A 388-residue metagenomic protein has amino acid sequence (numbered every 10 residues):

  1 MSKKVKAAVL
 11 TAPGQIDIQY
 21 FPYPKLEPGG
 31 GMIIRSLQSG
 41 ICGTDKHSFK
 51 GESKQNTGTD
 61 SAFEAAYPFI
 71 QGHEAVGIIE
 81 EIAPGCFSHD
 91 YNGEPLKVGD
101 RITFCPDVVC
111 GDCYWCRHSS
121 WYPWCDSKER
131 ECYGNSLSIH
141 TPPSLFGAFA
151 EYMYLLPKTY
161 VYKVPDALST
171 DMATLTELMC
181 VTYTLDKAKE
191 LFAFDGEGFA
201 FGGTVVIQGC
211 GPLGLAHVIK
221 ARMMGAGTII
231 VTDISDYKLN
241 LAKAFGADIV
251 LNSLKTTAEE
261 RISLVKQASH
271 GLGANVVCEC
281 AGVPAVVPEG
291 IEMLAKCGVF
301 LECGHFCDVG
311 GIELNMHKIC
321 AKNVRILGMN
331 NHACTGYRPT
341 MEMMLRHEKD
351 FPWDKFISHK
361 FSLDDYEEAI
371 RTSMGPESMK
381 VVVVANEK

Functional and structural regions predicted by a protein language model:
S2-K3, P288-E292, C334-K388: C-terminal hydrophobic helical "lid"/dimerization subdomain of Rossmann-like NAD(P)H-dependent oxidoreductases
P24-S39, K54-R117, F146, P165-A167: Glycine-rich beta-strand-centered segment in the early N-terminal region that forms part of a ligand/cofactor-binding
T103, C278, L301: N-terminal Rossmann-like NAD(P) cofactor-binding module of classical short-chain dehydrogenase/reductase
P106-A150, K189-G198: Phosphate-binding beta-alpha-beta segment of Rossmann-like dinucleotide-binding domains, i.e., the NAD(P)
E151, P165-K255: Mid-domain Rossmann-like dinucleotide-binding core that forms the NAD(H)/NADP(H) cofactor-binding site
K243, D248, P284-E348, A385-K388: Glycine-rich phosphate-binding loop and adjacent beta-alpha segment of Rossmann(oid) nucleotide-cofactor-binding
A258-H270: Short amphipathic alpha-helix with an adjacent loop that forms part of the alpha/beta core around
L272-C278, G298: Short SAM/SAH-binding signature in class I
